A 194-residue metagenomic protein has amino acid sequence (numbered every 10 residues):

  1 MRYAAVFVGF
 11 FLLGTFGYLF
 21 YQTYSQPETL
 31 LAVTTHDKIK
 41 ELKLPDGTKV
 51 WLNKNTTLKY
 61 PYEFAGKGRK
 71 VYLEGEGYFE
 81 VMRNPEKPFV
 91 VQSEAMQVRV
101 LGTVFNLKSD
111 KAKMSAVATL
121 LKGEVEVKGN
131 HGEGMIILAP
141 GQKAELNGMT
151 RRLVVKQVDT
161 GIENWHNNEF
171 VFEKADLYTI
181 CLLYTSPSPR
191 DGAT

Functional and structural regions predicted by a protein language model:
M1-R190: A residue-level detector for the "anchor" residue at the start of short, highly conserved motifs
A193-T194: N-terminal low-complexity segments that are often proline-rich with Ser/Thr-Pro
